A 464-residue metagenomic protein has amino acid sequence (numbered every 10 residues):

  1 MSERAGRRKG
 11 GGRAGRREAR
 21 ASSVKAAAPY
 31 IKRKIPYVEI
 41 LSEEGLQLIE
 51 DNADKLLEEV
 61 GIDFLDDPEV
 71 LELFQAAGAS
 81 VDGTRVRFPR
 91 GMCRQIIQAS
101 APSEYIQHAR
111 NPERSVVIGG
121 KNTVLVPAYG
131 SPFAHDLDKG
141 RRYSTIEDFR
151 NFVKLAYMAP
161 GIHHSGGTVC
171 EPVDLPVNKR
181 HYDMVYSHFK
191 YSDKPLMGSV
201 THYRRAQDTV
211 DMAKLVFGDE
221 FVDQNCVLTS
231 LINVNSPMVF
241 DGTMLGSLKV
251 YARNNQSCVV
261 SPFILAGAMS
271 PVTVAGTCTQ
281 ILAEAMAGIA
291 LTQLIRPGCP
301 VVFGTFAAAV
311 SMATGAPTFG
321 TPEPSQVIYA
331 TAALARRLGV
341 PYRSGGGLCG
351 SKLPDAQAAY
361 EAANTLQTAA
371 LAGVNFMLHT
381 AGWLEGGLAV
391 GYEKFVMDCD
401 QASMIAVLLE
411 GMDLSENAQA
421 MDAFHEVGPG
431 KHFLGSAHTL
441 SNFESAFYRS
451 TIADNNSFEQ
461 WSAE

Functional and structural regions predicted by a protein language model:
S2-L46, D54-E58, F64-A79, R87-T123 (+4 more regions): N-terminal intrinsically disordered, cationic/polar leader segments that include organellar targeting peptides
E3-A5, G10-A26, I40-N52, V60-G61 (+2 more regions): Catalytic-core signal marking the mid-to-C-terminal active-site face
A28-R33, Q75-S80, V227, L265 (+4 more regions): Short acidic (Asp/Glu) and glycine-rich catalytic loops that position anionic groups and cofactors
I35-V38, T314-G320, G347-P354, G382-K394: Short beta-alpha connecting loops at secondary-structure transitions that line or flank enzyme active sites
D54, S270-P271, A275, Q460-A463: Glycine-rich phosphate/diphosphate-binding loops and the adjacent beta-loop-alpha structural elements that coordinate
P112-F133, P237, L294-F306, L378-G387 (+1 more regions): Electropositive, surface-exposed helix/loop patches at the edges of structured domains that serve as adaptable
G140-L371, N375: Helix-rich catalytic cores of soluble enzyme domains
A307, V327-G350, N375-W383, V390-M421: A glycine- and small/hydrophobic-rich beta-loop-beta segment that serves as a flexible "lid/hinge" or phosphate-binding
